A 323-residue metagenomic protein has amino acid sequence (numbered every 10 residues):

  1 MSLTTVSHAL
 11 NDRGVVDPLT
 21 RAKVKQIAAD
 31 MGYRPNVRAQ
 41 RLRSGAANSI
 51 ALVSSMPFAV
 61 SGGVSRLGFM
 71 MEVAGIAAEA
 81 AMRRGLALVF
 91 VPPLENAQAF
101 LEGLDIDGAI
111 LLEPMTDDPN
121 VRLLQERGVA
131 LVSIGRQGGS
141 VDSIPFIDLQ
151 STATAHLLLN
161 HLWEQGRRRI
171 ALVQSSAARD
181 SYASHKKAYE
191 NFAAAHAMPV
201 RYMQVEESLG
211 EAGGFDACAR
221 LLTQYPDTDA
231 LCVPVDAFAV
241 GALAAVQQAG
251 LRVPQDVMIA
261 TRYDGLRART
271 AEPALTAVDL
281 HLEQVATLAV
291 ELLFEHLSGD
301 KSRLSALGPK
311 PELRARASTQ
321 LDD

Functional and structural regions predicted by a protein language model:
M1-N48, D322-D323: N-terminal helix-turn-helix DNA-binding module of bacterial transcription factors
L19-A22, R34-Q98, G108: Amphipathic helical "hinge" segments at domain boundaries
N48, D107, R168-R169, D229: Short acidic/polar active-site loop segments enriched in Thr and Asp
A59-F69, P92-N96, I147-L157, V173-A194 (+5 more regions): Hinge/beta->alpha junction and helix N-cap segments in small-molecule ligand-binding domains
E95-I106, F215-P226: Short, well-structured alpha-helical segments in soluble
M115-H156, A237, Y263-L275: Flexible loop/hinge segments that line or gate small-molecule binding clefts
V200-R201, A219, T223-D323: Flexible loop/turn connectors
